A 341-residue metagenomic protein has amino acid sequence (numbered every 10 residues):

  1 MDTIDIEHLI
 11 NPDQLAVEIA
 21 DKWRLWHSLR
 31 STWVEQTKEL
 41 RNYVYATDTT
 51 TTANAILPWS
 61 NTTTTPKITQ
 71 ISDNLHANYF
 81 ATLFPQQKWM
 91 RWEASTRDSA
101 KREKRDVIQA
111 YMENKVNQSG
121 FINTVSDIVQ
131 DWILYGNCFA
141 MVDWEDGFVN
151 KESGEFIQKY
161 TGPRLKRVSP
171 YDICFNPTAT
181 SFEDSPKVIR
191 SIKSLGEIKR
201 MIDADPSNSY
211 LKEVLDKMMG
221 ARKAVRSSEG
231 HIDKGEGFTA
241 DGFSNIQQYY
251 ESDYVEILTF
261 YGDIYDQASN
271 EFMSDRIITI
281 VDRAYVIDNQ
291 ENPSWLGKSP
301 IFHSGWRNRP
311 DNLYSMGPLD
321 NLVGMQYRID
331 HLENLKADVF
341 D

Functional and structural regions predicted by a protein language model:
M1-D341: Extended alpha-helical, oligomerization-prone segments that build pores/tubes and scaffolds
